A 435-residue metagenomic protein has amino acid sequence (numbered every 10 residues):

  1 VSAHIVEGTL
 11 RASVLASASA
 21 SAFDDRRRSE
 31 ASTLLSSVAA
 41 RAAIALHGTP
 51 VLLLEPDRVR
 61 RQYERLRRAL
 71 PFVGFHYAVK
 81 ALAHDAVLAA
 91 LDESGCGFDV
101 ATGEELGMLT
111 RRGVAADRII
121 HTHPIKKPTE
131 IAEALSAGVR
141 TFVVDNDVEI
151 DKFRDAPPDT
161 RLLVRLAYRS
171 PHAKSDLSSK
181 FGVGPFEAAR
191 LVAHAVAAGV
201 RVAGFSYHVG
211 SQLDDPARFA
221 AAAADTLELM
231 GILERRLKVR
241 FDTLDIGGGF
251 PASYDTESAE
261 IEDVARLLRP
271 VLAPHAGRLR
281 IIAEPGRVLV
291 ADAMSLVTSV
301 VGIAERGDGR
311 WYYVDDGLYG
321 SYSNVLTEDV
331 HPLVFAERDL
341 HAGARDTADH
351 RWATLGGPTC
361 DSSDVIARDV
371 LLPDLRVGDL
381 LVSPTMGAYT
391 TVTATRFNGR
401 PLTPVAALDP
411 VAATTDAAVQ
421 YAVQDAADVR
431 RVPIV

Functional and structural regions predicted by a protein language model:
V1-D155, D159, A197, R201 (+3 more regions): A charged N-terminal "starter" segment
S2-L10, Y168-R306, N398: Active-site loop/helix belt of alpha/beta enzymes
V59, K80, T102, A134 (+6 more regions): Conserved, mostly hydrophobic/aromatic
L88, R111, I131-E133, F153-A156 (+6 more regions): Short acidic, glycine/serine/threonine-rich loops at helix termini
V100, H121, V144, Y207 (+3 more regions): Conserved beta-strand positions
I125-K126, D147-I150, A167-P171, G210-Q212 (+3 more regions): Short acidic/polar capping segments at secondary-structure boundaries
R161-A167: ATP-grasp fold ATP-binding core
L267, R278-V435: Charged (often Lys/Glu-rich) extended helix/loop segments that serve as interaction or gating elements
